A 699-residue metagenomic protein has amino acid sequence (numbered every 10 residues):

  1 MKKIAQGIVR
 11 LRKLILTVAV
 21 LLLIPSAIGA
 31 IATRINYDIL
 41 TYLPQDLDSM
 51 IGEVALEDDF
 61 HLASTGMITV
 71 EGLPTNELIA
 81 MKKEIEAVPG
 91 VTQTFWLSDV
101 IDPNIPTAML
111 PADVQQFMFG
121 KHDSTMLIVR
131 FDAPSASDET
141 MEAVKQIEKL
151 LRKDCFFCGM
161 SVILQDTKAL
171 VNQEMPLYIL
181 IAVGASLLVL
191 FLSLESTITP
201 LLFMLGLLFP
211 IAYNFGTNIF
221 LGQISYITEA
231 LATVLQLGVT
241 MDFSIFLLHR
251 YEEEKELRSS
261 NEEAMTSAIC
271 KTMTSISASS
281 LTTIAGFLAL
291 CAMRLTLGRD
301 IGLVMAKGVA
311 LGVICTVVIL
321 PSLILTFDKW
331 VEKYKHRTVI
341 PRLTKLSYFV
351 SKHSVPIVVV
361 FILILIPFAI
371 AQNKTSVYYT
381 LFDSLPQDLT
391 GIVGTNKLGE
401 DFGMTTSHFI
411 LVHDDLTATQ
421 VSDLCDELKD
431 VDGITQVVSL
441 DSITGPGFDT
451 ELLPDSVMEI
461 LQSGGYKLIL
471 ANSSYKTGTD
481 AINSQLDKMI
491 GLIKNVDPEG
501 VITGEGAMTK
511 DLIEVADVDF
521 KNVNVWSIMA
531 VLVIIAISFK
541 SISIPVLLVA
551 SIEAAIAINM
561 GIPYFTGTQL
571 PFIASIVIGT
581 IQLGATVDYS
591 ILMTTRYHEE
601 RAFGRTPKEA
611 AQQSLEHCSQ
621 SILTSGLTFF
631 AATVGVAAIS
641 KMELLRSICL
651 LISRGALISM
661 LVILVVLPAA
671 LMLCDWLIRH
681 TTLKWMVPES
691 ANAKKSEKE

Functional and structural regions predicted by a protein language model:
M1-I35, T41, V91, A112 (+2 more regions): Membrane-embedded transmembrane helical bundles of large multi-pass transporters/channels
Q45-L164, S376-I544, A550-Q569: Structured non-transmembrane domains adjacent to transmembrane bundles in polytopic membrane proteins
